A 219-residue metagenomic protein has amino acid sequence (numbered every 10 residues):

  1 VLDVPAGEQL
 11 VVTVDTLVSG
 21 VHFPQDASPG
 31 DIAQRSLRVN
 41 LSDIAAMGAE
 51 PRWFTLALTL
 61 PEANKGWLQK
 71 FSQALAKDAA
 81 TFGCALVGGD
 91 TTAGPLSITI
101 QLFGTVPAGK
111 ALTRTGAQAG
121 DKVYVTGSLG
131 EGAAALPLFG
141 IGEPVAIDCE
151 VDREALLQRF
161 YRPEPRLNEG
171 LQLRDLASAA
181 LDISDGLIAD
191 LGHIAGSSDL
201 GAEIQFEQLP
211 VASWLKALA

Functional and structural regions predicted by a protein language model:
V1-A219: Helix-biased detector of long, well-ordered alpha-helical tracts
